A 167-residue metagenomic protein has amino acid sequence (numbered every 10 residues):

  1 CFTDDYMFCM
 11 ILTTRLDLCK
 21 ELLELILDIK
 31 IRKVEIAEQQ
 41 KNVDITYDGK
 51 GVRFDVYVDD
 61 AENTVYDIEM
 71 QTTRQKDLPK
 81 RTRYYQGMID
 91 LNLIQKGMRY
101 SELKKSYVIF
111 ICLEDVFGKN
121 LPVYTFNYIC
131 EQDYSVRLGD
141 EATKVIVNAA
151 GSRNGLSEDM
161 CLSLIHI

Functional and structural regions predicted by a protein language model:
C1-I165: Elongated, amphipathic alpha-helical interaction scaffolds
